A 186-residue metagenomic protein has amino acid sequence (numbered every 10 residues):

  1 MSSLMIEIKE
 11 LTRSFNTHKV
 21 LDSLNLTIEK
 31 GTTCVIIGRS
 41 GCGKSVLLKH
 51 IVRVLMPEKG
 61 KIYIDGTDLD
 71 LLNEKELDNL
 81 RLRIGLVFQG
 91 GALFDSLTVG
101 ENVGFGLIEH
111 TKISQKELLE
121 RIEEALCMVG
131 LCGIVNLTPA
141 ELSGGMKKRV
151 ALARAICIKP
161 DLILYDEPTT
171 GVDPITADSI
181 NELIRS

Functional and structural regions predicted by a protein language model:
V52: Helix-to-loop junction immediately C-terminal to a conserved catalytic motif
D68, Q115-G133: Conserved ABC ATPase "signature" region
L97-F105: Short coil-to-helix segment of the ABC ATPase nucleotide-binding domain corresponding to the Q-loop/switch region
T138-L142, M146: Conserved ABC ATPase signature
K159: Conserved catalytic motifs of ABC-family nucleotide-binding domains
I163-D166: Catalytic Walker B motif of ABC-type/P-loop ATPase nucleotide-binding domains
P174-T176: Helix N-cap at the start of a conserved alpha-helix in ABC-type nucleotide-binding domains
